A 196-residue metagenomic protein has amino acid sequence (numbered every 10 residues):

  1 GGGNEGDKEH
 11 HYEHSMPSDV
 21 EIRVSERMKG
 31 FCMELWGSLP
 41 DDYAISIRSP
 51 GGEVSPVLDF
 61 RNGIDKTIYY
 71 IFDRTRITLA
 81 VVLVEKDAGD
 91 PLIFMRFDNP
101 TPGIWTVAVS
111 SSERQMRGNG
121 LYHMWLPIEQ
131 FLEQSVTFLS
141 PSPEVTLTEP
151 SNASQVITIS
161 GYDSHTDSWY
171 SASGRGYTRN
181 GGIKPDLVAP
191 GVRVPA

Functional and structural regions predicted by a protein language model:
G1-A196: Loop-rich non-cytosolic ectodomains and luminal regions
